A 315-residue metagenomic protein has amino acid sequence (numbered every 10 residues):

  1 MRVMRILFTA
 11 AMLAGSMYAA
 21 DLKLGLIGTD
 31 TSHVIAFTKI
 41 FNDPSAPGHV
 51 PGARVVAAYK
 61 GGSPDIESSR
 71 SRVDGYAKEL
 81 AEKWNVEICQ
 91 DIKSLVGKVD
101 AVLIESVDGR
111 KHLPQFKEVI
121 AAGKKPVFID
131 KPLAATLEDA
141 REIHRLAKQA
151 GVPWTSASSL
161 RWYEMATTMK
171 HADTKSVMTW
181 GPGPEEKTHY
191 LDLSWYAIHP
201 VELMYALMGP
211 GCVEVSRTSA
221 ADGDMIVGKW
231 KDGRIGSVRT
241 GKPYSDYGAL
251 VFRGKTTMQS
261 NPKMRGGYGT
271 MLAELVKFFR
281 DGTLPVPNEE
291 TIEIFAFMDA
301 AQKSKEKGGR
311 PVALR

Functional and structural regions predicted by a protein language model:
R2-T9: Sec-dependent signal peptide recognition, specifically the positively charged N-region followed immediately by
V3, A19-A122, E142-Q149, K305: N-terminal glycine-/serine-/threonine-rich beta1-alpha1-beta2 phosphate-ribose binding loop of Rossmann-like
T9-A19: Hydrophobic h-region of N-terminal signal peptides that target proteins for export in Gram-negative bacteria
V102-L103, R280-R315: C-terminal helix-rich "cap/oligomerization" subdomain common to oxidoreductases
G123-L137: ADP-ribose/adenylate-binding Rossmann-like module
L133-Y190: A contiguous active-site-proximal alpha/beta segment in oxidoreductase catalytic domains
V177-D246, E289-I292, A296: Rossmann-like dinucleotide-binding domain that binds NAD(P)(H)
Y244-T283: Interdomain hinge/lid region at the active-site interface of Rossmann-like NAD(P)-dependent oxidoreductases
